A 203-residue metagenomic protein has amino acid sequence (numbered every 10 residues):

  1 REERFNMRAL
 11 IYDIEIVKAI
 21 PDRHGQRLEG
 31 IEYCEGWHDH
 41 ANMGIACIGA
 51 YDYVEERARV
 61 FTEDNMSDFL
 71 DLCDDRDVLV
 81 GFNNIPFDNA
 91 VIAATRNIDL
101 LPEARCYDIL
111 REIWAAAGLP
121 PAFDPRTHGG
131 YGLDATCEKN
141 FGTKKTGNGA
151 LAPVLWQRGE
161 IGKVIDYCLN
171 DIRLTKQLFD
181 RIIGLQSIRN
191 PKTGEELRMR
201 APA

Functional and structural regions predicted by a protein language model:
E3-C73: Conserved RNase H-like, two-metal-ion catalytic cores of nucleic-acid enzymes
D13-E15, D88, D108, D171: Acidic active-site catalytic centers that drive phospho-/nucleotidyl reactions and related ester hydrolyses
P21-R23, V91, A116, F179: Short, function-defining helix-loop hinge/capping sites that tune catalysis or transport
G25, T95, P120, I182-I183: Hydrophobic alpha-helical membrane context
A50-G132: Conserved DEDDh/DEDDy metal-dependent 3′-5′ exonuclease domain
T136-R200: Acidic, Mg2+-coordinating catalytic module of metal-dependent nucleases/exonucleases that use a two-metal-ion mechanism
